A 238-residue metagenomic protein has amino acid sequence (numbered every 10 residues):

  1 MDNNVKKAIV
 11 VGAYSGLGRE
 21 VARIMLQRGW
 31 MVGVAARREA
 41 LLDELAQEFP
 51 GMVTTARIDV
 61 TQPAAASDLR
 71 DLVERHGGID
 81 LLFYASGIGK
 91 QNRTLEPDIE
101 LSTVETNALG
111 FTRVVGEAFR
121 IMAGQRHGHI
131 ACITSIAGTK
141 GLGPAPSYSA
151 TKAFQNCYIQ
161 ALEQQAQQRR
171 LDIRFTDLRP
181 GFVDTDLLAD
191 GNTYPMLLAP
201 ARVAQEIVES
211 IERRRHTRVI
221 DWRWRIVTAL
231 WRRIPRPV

Functional and structural regions predicted by a protein language model:
Y14-S15: Conserved glycine-rich cofactor-binding loop
F49-A64: Rossmann-fold cofactor-recognition segment
A85-Q91: Conserved NAD(P)H cofactor-binding loop of Rossmann-fold oxidoreductase domains
N92-E105: Short alpha-helical oligomerization interface
V115, T151: Active-site helix of classical SDR
S135: Residue(s) in the substrate-gating loop at a strand-loop-helix junction that position the organic substrate next
D177, N192-T228: C-terminal helical subdomain
